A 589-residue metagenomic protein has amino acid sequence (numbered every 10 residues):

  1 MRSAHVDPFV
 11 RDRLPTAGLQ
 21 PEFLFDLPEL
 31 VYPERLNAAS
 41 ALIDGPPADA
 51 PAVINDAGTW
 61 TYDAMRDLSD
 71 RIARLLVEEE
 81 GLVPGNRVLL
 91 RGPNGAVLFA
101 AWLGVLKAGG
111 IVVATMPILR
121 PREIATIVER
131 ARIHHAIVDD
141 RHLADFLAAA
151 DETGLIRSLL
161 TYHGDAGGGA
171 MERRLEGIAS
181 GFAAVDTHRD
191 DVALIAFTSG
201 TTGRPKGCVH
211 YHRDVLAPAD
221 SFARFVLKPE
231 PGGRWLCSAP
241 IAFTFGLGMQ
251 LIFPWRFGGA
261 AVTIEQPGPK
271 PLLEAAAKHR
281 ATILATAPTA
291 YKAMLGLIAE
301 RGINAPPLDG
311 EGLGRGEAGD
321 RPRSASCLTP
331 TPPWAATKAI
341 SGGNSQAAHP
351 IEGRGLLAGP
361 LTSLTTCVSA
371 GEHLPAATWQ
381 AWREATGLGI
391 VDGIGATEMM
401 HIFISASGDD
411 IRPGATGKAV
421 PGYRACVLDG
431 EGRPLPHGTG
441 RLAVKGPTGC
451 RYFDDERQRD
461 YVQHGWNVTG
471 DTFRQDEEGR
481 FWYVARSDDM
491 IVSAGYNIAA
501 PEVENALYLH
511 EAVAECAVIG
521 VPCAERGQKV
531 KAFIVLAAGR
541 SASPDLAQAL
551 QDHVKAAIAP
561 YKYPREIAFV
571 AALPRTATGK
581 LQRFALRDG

Functional and structural regions predicted by a protein language model:
M1-R11, L103, K107-R173, L328-T329 (+3 more regions): Structural core segment of the AMP-binding/adenylate-forming
A39-A64, H163: AMP-dependent adenylate-forming
G58, L75-R122, A239-P240, N497: Conserved AMP-binding/adenylate-forming
T61-D63, A193-D220: Conserved AMP-binding A3 loop
L119, A136-V138, E274, L284-T286 (+8 more regions): AMP-binding/adenylate-forming catalytic core of the ANL superfamily
I178-F197, R204, K228-R234: Conserved pre-ATP/AMP-binding loop-to-beta segment of ANL
L216-R234, A242-A285, A293, L297-G302 (+1 more regions): Conserved AMP-binding/adenylation subdomain of ANL enzymes
A281-A285, L297-N304, D320, A335 (+4 more regions): Gly/Ser/Thr-rich phosphate-binding loop
